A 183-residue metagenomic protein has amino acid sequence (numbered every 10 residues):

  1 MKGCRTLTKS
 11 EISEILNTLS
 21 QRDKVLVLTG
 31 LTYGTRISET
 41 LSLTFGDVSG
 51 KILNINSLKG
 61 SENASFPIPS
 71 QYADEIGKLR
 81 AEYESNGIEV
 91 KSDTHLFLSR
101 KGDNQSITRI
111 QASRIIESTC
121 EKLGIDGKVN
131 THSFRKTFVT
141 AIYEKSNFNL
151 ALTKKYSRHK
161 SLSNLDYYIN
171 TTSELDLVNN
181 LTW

Functional and structural regions predicted by a protein language model:
M1-E11, S99-Q105: Flexible interdomain linker/hinge and immediately adjacent N-terminus of the catalytic tyrosine-recombinase domain
G3, N170-W183: DNA/chromatin major-groove-contacting recognition/catalytic segments
R5-Y33: Basic, Lys/Arg- and aromatic-enriched nucleic-acid-binding interface segment
L26, G34, S38-S42, T153: Alpha-helix N-cap/helix-start motif at helix boundaries, enriched for small hydrophobics
Y33, S42-Y72: Conserved tyrosine-mediated DNA breakage-rejoining catalytic core shared by Y-recombinases
D47-G50, N147-I169: Short, polar N-cap/turn motifs at the start of nucleic acid-interacting alpha helices
K59-K78, D93-E117: C-terminal catalytic core of Y-nucleophile DNA break-rejoin enzymes
D126-I142: Short basic/aromatic active-site micro-motif
